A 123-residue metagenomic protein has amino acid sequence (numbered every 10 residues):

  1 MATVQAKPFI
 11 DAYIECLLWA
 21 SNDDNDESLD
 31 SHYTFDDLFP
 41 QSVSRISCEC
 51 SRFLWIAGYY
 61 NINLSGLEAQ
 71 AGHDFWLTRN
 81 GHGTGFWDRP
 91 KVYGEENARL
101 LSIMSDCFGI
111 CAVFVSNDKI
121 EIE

Functional and structural regions predicted by a protein language model:
M1-L67: Long, contiguous N-terminal structural blocks used for assembly/anchoring
C48-D118: Amphipathic protein-protein interaction modules
